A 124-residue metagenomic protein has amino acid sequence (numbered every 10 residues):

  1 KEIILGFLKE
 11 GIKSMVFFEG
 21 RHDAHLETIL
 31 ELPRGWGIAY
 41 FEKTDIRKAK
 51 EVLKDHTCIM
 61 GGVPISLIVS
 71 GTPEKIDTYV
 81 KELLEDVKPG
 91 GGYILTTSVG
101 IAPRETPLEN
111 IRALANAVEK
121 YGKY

Functional and structural regions predicted by a protein language model:
K1-Y124: Active-site loop segments of alpha/beta catalytic cores
